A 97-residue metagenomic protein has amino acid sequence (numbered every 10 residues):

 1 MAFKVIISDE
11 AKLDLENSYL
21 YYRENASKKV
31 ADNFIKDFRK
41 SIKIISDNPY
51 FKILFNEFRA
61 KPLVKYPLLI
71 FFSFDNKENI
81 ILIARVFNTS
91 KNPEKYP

Functional and structural regions predicted by a protein language model:
M1-E57: Basic, Lys/Arg-enriched alpha-helical interface segments
Y50-E78: Basic/aromatic recognition patch in beta-strand/loop cores that engages polyanionic ligands
S73-P97: Enriched for short, Lys/Arg-rich terminal
